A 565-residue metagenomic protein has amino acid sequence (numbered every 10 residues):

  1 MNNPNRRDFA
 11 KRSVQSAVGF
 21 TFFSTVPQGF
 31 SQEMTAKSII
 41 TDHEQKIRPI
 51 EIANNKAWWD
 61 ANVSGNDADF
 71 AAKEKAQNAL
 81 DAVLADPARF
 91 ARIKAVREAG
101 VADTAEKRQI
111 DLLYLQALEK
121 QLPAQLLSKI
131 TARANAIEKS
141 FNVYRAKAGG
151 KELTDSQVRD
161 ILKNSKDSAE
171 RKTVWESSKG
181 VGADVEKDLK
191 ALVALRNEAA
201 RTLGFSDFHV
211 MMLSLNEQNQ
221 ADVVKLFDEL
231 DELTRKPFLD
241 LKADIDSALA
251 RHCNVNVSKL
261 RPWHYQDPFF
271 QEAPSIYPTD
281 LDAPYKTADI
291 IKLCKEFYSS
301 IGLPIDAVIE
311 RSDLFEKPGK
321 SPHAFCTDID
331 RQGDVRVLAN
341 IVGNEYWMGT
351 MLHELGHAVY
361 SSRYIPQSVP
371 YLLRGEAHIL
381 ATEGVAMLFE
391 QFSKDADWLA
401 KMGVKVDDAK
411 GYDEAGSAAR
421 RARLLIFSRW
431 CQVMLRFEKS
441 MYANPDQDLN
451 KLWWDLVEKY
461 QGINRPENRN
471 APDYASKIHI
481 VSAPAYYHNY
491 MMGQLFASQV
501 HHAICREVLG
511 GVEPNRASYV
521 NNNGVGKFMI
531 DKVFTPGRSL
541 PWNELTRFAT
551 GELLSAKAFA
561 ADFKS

Functional and structural regions predicted by a protein language model:
N2-F20: N-terminal secretory signal peptides and thylakoid transit peptides that target proteins across membranes
F23-Q28: C-terminal segment of classical bacterial N-terminal signal peptides
Q32-K190, A485, T546, A560: N-terminal helix-rich structural modules
L112, D207, E217, P268-E272 (+7 more regions): C-terminal, non-catalytic "cap/extension" segments appended to globular domains
G149-D160, N164-S165, E176, K190-L338 (+4 more regions): Active-site-proximal, well-structured secondary-structure segments within enzyme catalytic domains
F227-R235, E376-A409: Post-HExxH zinc-binding segment in Zn-dependent metallohydrolases
V335-M351: Short pre-active-site segment immediately N-terminal to the catalytic Zn-binding motif
S361-G384: Post-HEXXH active-site segment of zinc metalloproteases
